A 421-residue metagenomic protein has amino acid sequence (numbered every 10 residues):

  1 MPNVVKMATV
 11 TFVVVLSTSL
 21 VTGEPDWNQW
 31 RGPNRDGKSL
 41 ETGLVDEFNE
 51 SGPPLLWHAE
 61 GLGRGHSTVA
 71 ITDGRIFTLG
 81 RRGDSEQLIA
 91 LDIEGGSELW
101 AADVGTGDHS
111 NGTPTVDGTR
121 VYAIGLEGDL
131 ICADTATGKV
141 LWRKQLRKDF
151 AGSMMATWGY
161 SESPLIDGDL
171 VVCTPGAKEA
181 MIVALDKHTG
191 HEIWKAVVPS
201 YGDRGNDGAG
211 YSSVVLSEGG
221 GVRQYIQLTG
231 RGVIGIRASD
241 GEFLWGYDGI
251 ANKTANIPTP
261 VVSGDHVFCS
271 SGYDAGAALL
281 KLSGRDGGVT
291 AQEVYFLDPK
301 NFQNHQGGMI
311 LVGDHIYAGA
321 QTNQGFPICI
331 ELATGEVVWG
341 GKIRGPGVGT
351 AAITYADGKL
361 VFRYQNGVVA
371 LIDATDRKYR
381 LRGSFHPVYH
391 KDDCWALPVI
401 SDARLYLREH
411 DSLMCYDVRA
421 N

Functional and structural regions predicted by a protein language model:
M1-M7: Positively charged n-region of N-terminal signal peptides that target proteins for export
A8-S19: Bacterial N-terminal signal peptides
L20-N421: Noncatalytic, solvent-exposed loop/strand surfaces of beta-propeller-type extracellular/periplasmic domains
